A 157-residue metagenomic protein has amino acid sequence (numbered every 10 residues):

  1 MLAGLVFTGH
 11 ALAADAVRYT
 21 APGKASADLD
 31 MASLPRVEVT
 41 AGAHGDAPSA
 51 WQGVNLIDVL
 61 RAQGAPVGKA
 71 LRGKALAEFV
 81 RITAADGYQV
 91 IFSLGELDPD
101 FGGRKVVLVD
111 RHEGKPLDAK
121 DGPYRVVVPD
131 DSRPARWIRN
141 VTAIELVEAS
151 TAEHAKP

Functional and structural regions predicted by a protein language model:
M1-G9: Bacterial N-terminal signal peptides
L12-P157: N-terminal intrinsically disordered, low-complexity segments enriched in P/E/S/T
